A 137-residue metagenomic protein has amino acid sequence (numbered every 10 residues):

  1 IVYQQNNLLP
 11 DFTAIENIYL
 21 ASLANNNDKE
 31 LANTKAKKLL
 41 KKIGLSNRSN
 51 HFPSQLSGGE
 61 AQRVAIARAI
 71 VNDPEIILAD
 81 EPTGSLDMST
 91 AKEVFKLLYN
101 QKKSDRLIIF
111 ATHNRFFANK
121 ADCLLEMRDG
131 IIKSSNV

Functional and structural regions predicted by a protein language model:
I1-L124: ABC family nucleotide-binding domain
L124-V137: H-loop (His-switch) and adjacent beta-strand-loop-beta switch element of ABC-type ATPase nucleotide-binding domains
